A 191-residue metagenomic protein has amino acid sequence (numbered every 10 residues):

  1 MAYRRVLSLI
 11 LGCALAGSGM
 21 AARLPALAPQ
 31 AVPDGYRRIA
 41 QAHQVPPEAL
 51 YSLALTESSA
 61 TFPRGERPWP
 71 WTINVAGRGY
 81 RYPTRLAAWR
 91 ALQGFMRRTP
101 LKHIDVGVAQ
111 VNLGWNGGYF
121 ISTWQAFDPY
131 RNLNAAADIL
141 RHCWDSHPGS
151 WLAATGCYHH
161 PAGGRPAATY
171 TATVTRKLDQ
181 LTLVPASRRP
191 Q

Functional and structural regions predicted by a protein language model:
A2-G12: Sec-dependent signal peptide recognition, specifically the positively charged N-region followed immediately by
G12-C13, G65: Short, linear, compositionally biased motifs with a strong N-terminal bias
A16-G19: N-terminal signal peptide c-region/cleavage motif recognized by signal peptidases
A22-Q191: Catalytic glycan-binding domains that act on GlcNAc-containing polysaccharides
